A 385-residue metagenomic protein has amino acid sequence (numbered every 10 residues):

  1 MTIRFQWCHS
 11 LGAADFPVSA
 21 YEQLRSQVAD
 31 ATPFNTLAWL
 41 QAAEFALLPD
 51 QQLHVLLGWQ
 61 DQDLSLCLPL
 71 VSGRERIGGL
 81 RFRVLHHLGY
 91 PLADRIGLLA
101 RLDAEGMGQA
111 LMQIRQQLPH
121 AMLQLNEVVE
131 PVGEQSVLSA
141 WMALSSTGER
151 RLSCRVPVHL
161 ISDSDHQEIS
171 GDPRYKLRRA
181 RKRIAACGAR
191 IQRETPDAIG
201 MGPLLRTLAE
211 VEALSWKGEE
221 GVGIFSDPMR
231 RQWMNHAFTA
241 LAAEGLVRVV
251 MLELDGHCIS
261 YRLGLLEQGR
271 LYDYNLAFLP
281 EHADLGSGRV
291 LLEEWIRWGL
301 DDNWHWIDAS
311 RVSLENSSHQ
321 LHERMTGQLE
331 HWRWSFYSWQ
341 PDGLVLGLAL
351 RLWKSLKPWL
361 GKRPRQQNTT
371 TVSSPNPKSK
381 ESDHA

Functional and structural regions predicted by a protein language model:
F5-V84, V128-S139, S145-S153, D165-A283 (+1 more regions): A conserved beta-strand-loop-helix scaffold within acyl/acetyltransferase catalytic domains
L53, E75-E149, L265-R333: Acyl-donor binding region in acyl/amide transferases
Q60, R95-G133, S139-A140, P196 (+2 more regions): Intrinsically disordered, low-complexity, positively biased terminal segments
R95-L98, R151-R155, I184, E219-V222 (+6 more regions): Short, surface-exposed, polar/charged, turn-prone segments marking secondary-structure boundaries
A100-L102, L160-I161, T195, S338: Short beta-strand-to-loop capping motifs
I114, I169-R178, L348-S355: Short intrinsically disordered coil segments
S136-H166, D302-A385: Active-site/acyl-donor-binding loops of N-acyltransferases
